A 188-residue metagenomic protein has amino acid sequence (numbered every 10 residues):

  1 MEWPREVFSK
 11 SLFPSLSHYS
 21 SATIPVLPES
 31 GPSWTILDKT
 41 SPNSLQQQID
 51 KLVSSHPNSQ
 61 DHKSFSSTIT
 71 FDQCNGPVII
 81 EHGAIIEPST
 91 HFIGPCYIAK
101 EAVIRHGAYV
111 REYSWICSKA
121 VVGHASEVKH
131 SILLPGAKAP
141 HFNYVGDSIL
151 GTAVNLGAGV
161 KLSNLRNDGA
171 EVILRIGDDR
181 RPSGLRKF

Functional and structural regions predicted by a protein language model:
M1-I69: Terminal amphipathic alpha-helical/low-complexity segments used for targeting or macromolecular assembly
K63-F188: Structural signal for interior beta-strand "rungs" in well-ordered beta-sheet cores of soluble enzyme domains
